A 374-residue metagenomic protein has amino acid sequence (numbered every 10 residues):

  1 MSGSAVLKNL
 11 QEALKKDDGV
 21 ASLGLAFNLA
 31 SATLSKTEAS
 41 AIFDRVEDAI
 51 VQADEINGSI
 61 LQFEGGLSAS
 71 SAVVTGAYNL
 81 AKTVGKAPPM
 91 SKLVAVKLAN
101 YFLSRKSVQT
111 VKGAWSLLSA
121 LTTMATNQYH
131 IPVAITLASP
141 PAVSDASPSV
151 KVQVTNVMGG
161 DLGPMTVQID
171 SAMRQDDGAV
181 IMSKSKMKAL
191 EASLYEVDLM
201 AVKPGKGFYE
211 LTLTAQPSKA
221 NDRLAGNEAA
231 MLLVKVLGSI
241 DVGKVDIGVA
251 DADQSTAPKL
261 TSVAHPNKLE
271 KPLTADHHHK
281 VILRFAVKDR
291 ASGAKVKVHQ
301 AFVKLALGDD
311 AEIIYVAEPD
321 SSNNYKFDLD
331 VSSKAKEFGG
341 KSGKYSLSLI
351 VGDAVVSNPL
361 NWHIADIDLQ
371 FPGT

Functional and structural regions predicted by a protein language model:
M1-S2, K15-A39, S59-K86, K106-N127 (+1 more regions): An alpha-helical repeat/solenoid feature that recognizes helix-turn-helix modules
S2-D18, T37-I60, K92-Q109: Long, well-ordered core segments of solenoidal/helical folds
S2-L7, K36-E38, E64-G66, V94 (+3 more regions): Poly-acidic low-complexity segments
S40-Q52, T75-N79, V94-K97, Y101 (+6 more regions): Eukaryotic nuclear macromolecular-assembly scaffolds and interaction domains used across chromosome biology and nuclear
T83-L121, L194-L224: Extended, hydrophobic interaction surfaces within ordered domains
V84, P88, Q128-P132, A294 (+1 more regions): Short, flexible/disordered secondary-structure transition segments
P88-L103, G113-S147, G226-D246, D251: A structural signal for beta-strand and strand-to-loop patches characteristic of beta-rich domains
S147, Q153-T374: Non-cytosolic ectodomains/luminal loops of secretory-pathway membrane proteins
